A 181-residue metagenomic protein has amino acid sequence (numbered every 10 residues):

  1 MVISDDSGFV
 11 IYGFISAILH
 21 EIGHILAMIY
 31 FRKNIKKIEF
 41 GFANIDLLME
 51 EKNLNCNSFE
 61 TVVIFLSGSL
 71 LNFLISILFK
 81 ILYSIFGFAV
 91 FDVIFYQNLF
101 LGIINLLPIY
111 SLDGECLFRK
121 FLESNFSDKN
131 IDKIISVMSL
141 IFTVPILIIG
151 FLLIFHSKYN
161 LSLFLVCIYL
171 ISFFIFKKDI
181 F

Functional and structural regions predicted by a protein language model:
M1-F181: Hydrophobic transmembrane alpha-helices and their immediate loop junctions in multi-pass integral membrane proteins
